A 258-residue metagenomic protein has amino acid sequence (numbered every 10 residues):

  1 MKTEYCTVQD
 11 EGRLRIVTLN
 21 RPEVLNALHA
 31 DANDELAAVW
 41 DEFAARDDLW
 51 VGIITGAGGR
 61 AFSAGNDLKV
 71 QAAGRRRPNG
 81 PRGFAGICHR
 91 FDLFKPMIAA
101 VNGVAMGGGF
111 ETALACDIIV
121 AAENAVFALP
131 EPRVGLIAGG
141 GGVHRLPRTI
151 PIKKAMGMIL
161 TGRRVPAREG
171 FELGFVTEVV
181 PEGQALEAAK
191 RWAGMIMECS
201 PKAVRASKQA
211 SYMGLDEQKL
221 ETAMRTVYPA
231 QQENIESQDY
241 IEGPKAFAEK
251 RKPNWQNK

Functional and structural regions predicted by a protein language model:
M1-G59: Conserved CoA-thioester-binding segment of acyl-CoA-metabolizing enzymes
M1-T3, K245-K258: Terminal low-complexity tails and localization/encapsulation signals of metabolic enzymes
P22, V120-A125, V176-R225, Q232 (+2 more regions): C-terminal long alpha-helix characteristic of the crotonase
G56-D92, R133-L136, L215-K219: Glycine- (often His-adjacent) and acidic-residue-rich active-site loop that binds/positions the CoA thioester
F84-F94, A100, M106-L160, L173 (+1 more regions): CoA-thioester-processing core
R163-E169: Acidic, divalent-metal-coordinating active-site segment for phosphoryl/phosphodiester hydrolysis, typified by short
